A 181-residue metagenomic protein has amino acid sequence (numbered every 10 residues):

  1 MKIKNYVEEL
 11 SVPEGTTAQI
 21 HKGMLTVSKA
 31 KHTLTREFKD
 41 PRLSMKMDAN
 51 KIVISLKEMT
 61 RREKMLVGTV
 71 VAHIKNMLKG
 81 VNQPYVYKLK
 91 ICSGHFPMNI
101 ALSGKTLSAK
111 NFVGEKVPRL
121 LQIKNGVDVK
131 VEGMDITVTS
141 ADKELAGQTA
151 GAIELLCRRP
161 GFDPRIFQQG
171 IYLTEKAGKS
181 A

Functional and structural regions predicted by a protein language model:
M1-A181: Ribosome-associated RNA-binding proteins
